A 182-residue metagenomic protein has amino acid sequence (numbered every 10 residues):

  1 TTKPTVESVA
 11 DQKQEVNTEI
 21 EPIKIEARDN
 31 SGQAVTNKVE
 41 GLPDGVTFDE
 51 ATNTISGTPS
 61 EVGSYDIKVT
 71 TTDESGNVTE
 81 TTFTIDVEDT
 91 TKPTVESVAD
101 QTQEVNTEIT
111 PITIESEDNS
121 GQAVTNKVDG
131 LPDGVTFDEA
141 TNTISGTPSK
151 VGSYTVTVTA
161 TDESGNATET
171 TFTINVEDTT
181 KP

Functional and structural regions predicted by a protein language model:
T2-V9, T90-V98, T179-P182: Proline-enriched interdomain boundary motifs that mark the N-terminal boundary and often initiate the first structured
Q12-E19, Q101-E108: Short, solvent-exposed loop/linker segments at the N-terminal edge of repeated beta-sheet extracellular domains
E19-A27, E108-S116: A short beta-strand segment in extracellular, disulfide-stabilized domains
A27-T36, N77, S116-N126: Extracellular acidic loop/turn motifs
D44-S60, D133-S149: Strand-loop-strand motifs at the edges of beta-sheets in extracellular beta-sandwich domains
G63-I67, G152-V156: Exposed beta-strand face motif in extracellular beta-rich ectodomains
N77-E88, N166-E177: C-terminal edge beta-strand
